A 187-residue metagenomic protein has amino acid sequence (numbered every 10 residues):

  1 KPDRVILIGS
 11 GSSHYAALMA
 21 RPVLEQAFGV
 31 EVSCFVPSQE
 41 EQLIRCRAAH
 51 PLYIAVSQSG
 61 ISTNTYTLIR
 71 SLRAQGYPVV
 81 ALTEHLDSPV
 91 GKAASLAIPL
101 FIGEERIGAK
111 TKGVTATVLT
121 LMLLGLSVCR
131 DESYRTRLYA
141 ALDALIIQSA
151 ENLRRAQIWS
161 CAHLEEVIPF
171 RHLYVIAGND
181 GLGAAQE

Functional and structural regions predicted by a protein language model:
K1, R154-P169: A short, well-structured juxtamembrane/interface segment
P2-I147, G178: Glycine-rich phosphate-binding loops that contact phosphosugars or nucleotide phosphates
I168-E187: Acidic catalytic cores of enzymes that act on phosphate-bearing nucleotides/polynucleotides
